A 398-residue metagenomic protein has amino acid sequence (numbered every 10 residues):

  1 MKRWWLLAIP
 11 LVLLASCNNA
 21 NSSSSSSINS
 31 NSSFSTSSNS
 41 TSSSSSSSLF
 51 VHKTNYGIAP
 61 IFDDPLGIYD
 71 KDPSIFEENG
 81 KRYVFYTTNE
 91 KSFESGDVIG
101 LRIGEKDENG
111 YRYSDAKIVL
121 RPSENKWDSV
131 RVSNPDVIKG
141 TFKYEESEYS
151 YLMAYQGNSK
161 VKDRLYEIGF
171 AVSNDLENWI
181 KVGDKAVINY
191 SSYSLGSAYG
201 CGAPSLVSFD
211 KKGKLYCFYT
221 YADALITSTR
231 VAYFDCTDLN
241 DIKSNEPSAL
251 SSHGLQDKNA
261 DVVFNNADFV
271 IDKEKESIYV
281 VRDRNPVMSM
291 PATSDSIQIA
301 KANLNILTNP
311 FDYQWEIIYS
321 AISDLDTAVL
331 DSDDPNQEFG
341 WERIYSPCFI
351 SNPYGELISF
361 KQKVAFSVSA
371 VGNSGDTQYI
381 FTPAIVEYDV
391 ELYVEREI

Functional and structural regions predicted by a protein language model:
M1-K2, S46: Non-catalytic effector/regulatory segments
K2-A8: Sec-dependent signal peptide recognition, specifically the positively charged N-region followed immediately by
A8-P10, D70, V132, C201 (+1 more regions): Short beta-strand-initiation
L13-S16: C-terminal motif of bacterial Sec signal peptides marking the signal peptidase cleavage site
N18-S37, S42-V130, K139-S197, S208-V262 (+2 more regions): Beta-rich carbohydrate-recognition and catalytic domains
D72-S74, N134-D136, A203-S205, N266-D268 (+1 more regions): Conserved beta-strand position repeated once per blade in WD40 beta-propeller domains
R343-Y354: C-terminal structured interaction module
